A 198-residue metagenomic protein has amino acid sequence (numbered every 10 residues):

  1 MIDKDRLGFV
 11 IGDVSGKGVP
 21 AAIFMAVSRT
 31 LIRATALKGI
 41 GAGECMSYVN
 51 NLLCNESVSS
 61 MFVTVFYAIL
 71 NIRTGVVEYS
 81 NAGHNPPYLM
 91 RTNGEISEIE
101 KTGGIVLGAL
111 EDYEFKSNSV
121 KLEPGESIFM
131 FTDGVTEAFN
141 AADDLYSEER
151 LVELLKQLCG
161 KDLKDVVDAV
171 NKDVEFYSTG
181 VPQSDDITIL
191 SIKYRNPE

Functional and structural regions predicted by a protein language model:
M1-S15, V19-E198: Conserved subregion of the PPM/PP2C metallophosphatase catalytic domain
